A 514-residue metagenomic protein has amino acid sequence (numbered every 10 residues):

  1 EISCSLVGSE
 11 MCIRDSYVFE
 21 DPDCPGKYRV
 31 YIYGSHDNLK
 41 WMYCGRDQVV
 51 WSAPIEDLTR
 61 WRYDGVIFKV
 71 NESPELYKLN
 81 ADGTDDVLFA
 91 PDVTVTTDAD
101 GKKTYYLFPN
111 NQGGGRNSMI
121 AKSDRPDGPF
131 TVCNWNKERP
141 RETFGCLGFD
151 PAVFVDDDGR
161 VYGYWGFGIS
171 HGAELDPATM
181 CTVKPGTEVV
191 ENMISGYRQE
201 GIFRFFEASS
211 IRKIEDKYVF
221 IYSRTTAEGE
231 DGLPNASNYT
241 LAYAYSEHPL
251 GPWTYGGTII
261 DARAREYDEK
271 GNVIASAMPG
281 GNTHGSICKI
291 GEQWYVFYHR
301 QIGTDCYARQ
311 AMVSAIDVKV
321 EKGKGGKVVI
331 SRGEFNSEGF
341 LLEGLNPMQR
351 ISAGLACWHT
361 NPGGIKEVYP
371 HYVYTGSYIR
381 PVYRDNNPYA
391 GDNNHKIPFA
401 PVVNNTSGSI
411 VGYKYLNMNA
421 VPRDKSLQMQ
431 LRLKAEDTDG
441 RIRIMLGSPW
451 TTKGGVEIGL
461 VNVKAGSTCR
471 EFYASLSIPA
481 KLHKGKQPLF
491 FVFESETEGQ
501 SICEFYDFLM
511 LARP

Functional and structural regions predicted by a protein language model:
E1-G8, I13: Single conserved hydrophobic/aromatic residue that forms the stacking wall/gate of nucleotide- or nucleobase-binding
S16-M42, F89-G113, C133, P151-E174 (+5 more regions): Hydrophobic core segments of beta-strands in well-ordered, beta-rich domains
Q48-E56, M119-P126, N238-P249, A311-V320: Beta-propeller blade signature
V49-V50, E56-K102: Blade-loop segments of beta-propeller domains
G65-G83, N136-F144, E188-I202, T258-A277 (+1 more regions): Surface-exposed loop and turn segments in beta-propeller and other repeat-based domains that flank or scaffold
D85-D86, N110-D157: Asp-box/WD-like beta-propeller blade repeats and closely related beta-sheet repeat scaffolds
R204-A264, G280: Loop/turn-rich, solvent-exposed surfaces of beta-rich toroidal or solenoidal domains
M312, V318-K319, G323, V329-P514: Extracytoplasmic
